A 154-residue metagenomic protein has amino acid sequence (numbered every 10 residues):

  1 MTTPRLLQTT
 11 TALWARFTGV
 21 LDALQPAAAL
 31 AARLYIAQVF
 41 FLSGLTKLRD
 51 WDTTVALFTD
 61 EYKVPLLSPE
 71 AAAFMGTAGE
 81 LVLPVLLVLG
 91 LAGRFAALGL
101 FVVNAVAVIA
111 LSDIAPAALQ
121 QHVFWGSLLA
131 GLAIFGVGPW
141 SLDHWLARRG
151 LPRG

Functional and structural regions predicted by a protein language model:
M1-R49, L66-A78, V82, L89-G154: Extended, low-polarity transmembrane helix blocks
V55-L67: Perimembrane loop-to-helix junctions flanking transmembrane segments
